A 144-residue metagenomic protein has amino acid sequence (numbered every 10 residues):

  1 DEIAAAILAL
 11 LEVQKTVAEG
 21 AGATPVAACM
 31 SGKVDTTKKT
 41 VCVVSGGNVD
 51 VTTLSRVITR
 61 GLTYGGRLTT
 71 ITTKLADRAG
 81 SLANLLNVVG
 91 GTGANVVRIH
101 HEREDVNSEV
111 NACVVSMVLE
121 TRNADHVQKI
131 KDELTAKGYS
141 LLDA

Functional and structural regions predicted by a protein language model:
D1-K38: Active-site-adjacent helical/loop segments in soluble small-molecule enzymes
E2-A5, T24, V49, G80 (+1 more regions): Short alpha-helical
A9-V13, K38-V44, A83-V88, V110: A generic short-segment signal for beta-strand/edge and adjacent turn/coil regions
G20, V44-S45, A76, T121: Conserved residues at beta->alpha junctions
M30-T59: Catalytic phosphate/nucleotide-handling subdomain of diverse soluble enzymes
V51-A144: A conserved regulatory-domain signal marking ACT and ACT-like small-molecule sensing domains and adjacent regulatory
